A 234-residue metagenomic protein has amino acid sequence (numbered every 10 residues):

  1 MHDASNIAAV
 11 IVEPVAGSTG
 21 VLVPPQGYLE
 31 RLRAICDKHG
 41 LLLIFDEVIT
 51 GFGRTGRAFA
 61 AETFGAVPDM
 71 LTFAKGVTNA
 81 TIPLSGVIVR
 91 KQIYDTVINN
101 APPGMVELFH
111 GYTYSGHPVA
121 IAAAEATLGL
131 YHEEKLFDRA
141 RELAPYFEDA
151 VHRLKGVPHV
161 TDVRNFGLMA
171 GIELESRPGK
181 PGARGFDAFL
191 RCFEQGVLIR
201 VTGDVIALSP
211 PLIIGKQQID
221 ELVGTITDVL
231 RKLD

Functional and structural regions predicted by a protein language model:
M1-D234: Conserved N-terminal phosphate-binding loop of PLP-dependent enzymes in the Aspartate aminotransferase
